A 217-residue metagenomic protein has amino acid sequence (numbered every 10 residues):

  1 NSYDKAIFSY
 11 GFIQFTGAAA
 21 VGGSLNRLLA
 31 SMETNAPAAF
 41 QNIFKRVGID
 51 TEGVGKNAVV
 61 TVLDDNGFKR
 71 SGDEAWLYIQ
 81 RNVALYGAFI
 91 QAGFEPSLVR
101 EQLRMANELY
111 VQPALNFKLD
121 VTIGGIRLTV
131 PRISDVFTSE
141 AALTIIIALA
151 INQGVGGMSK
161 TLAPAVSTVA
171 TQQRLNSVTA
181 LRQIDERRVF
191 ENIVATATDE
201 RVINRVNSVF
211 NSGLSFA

Functional and structural regions predicted by a protein language model:
N1-A217: Cell-wall polysaccharide-cleaving catalytic domain and substrate-binding groove, primarily in peptidoglycan/chitin
